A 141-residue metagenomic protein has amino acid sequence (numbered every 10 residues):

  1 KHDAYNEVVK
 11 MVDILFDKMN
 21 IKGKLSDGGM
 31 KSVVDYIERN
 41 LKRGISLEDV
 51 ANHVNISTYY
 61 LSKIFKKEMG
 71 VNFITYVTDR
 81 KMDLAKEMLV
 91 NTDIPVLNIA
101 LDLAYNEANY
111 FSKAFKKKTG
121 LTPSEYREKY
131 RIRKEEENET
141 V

Functional and structural regions predicted by a protein language model:
K1-N20, Y60: An amphipathic alpha-helical interaction segment
D3, L25-G28, S32, Y60 (+1 more regions): A generic alpha-helix signature
Y5, G23-M30, G44-L47, V54 (+1 more regions): Conserved phosphate/pyrophosphate-binding and hydrolysis machinery centered on Walker-type P-loop NTPases, extending
V12-L25, V34-S46, F65-M69, K86-P95 (+2 more regions): Basic, amphipathic alpha-helical hairpins
D35, R39, K67-N106, E128-V141: Terminal helix-turn-helix DNA-binding modules in bacterial transcription factors
G44-L47, I56, I64, M82 (+1 more regions): C-terminal output/effector regions of signal-responsive regulators
D49-I56, L61, F65, I99-N106 (+2 more regions): Append "Primarily bacterial transcriptional regulators
